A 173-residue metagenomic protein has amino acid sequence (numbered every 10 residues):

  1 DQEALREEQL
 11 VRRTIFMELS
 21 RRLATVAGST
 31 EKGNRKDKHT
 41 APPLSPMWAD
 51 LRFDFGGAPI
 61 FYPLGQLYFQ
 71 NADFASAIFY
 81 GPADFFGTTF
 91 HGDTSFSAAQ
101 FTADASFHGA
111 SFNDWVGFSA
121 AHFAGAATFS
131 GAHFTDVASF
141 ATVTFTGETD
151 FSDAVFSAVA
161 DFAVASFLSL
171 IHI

Functional and structural regions predicted by a protein language model:
E3, E7-A75, G81: LRR N-terminal entry segment and analogous cap-like coil->beta motifs
F61-Y62, F79-G81, F90-G92, T102 (+6 more regions): Extracellular beta-strand scaffolds
D73, G92-S95, S106, W115 (+1 more regions): Secondary-structure boundary/capping motif
I171-I173: Conserved small/polar residues in nucleotide/adenosyl-binding loops
